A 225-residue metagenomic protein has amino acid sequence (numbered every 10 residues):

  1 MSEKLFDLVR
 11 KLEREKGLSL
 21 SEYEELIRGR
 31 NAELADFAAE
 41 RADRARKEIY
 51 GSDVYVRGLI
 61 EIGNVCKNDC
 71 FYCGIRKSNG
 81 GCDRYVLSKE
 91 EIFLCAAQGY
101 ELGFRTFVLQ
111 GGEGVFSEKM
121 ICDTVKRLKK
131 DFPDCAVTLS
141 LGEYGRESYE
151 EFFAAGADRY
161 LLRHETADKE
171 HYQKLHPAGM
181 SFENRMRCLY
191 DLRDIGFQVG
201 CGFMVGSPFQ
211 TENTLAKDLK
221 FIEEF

Functional and structural regions predicted by a protein language model:
M1-N68: Flexible, acidic/Gly-rich N-terminal and inter-domain linker regions that tether and position cofactor-handling modules
E15, A42, C70, L109 (+3 more regions): Conserved, mostly hydrophobic/aromatic
A38, M120-I121, T214-L215: Residues at alpha-helix caps and immediate loop-helix transition turns in enzyme cores, especially N- and C-cap
A39-N79, R84-V108, D158: N-terminal pre-triad scaffold of radical SAM enzymes
K77-I92, G99-M120, T124-V125, K129-L189 (+1 more regions): Core AdoMet radical
G145-F152, P208-E223: Catalytic cores of alpha/beta
